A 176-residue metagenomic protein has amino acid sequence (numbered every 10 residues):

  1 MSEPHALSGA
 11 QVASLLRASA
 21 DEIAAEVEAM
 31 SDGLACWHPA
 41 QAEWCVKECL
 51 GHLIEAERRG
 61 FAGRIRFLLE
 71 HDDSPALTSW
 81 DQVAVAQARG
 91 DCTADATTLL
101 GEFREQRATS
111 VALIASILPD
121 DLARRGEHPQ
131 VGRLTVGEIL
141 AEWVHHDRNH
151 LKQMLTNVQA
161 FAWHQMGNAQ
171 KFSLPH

Functional and structural regions predicted by a protein language model:
M1-A18: Extreme N-terminal tail/first-helix region
P4-S8, V46, A88-D95, V131-T135: Short amphipathic alpha-helical segments at helix-loop
G9, L16, A42-V46, I54 (+4 more regions): Hydrophobic alpha-helical segments and helix-packing faces
L15-S19, E26, Q82-R124, E138-W143: Acidic/histidine-rich alpha-helical segments that form the ligand environment of transition-metal centers
E22, M30-D32: N-terminal first-folded block
A35-Q82, V111, R125-H176: Short, contiguous alpha-helical
